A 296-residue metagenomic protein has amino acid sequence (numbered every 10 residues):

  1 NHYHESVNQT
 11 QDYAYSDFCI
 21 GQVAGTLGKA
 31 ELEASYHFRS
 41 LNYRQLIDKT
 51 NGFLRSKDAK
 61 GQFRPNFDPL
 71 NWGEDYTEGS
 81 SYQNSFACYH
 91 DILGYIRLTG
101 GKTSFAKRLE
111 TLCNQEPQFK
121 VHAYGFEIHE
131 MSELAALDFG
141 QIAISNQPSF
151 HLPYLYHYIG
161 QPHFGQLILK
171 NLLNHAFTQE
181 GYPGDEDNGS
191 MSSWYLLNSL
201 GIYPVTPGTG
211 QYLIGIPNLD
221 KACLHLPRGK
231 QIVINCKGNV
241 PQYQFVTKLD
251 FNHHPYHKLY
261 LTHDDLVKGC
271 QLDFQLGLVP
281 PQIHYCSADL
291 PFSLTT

Functional and structural regions predicted by a protein language model:
N1-N218, A222-Q231, C270-Q271: Active-site core of glycosidic bond-cleaving carbohydrate-active enzymes
H163, T206-T209, L213-T296: Beta-rich accessory regions
